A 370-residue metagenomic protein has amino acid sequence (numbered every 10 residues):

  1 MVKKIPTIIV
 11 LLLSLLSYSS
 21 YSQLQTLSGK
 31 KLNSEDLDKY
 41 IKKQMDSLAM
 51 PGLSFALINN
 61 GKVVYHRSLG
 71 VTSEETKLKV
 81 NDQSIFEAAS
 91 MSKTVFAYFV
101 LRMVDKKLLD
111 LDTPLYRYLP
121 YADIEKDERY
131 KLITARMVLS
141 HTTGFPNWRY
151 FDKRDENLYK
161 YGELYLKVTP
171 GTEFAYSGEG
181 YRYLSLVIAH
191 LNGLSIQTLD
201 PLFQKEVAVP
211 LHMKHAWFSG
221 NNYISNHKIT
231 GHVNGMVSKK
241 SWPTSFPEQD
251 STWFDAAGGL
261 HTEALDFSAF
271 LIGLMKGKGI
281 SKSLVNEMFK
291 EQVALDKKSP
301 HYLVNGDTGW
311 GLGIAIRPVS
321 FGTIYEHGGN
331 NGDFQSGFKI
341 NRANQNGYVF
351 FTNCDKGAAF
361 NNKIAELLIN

Functional and structural regions predicted by a protein language model:
M1-S28: Bacterial Sec-dependent N-terminal signal peptides
G29-F86, L108, E156-Y165, G322: Short, conserved catalytic-motif segment at the N-terminal edge
L32, D36-K43, G52, S90 (+14 more regions): Extracytoplasmic/secreted proteins, especially bacterial periplasmic and envelope-associated proteins
L48-S54, E75-M137, L166-E179, D255-G258 (+1 more regions): Short active-site loop at a secondary-structure junction that contains or immediately precedes the catalytic residue(s)
G70-E74, G332, D355-G357: A short acidic/small-residue loop/turn micro-motif
S73, K126-G328: Short, surface-exposed loop or secondary-structure junction motifs that flank catalytic or metal-binding residues
E291-P300, F351-N370: Short, gly/Ser/Thr-rich active-site loops of penicillin-recognizing serine hydrolases
E326-H327, Q335-C354: Short, well-ordered beta-strand elements
